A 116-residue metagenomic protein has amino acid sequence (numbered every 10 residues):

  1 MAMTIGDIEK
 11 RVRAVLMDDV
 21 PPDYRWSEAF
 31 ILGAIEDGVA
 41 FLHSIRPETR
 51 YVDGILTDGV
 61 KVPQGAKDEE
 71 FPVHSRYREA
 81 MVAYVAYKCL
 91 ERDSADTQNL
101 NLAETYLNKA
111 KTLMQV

Functional and structural regions predicted by a protein language model:
M1-E70, R92-V116: Conserved short "hinge" loops at termini or chain/domain junctions
S75-Y84, K88: Elongated alpha-helical scaffolds
